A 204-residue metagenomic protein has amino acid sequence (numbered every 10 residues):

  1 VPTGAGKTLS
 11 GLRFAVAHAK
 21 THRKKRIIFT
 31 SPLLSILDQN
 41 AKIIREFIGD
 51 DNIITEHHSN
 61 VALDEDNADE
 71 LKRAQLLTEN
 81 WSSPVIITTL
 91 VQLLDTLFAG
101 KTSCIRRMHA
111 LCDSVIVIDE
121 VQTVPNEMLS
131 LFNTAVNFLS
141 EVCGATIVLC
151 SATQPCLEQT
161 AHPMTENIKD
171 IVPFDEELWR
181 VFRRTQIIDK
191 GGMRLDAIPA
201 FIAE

Functional and structural regions predicted by a protein language model:
V1-A15: Walker A/P-loop
K20-H22, I48-D50, L77-N80, M108-L111 (+2 more regions): Conserved catalytic network of the ASCE P-loop NTPase/AAA+ motor domain
K24-I48, H58-V61, C156: Conserved Walker A/P-loop ATP-binding site and its immediately adjacent core in helicase/helicase-like ATPase domains
R26, W81-I86, V91, C112-V115 (+1 more regions): Loop/turn-to-beta-strand initiation segments
L34-I36, V61-L63, V91-L94, T123 (+2 more regions): Conserved nucleotide-binding/hydrolysis micro-motifs of P-loop NTPases
D50-F98: Inter-Walker segment of RecA-like/P-loop motor cores
V91-L94, T102-V142: SF2 helicase catalytic motif II
C156-E204: Conserved interdomain linker/interface between the two RecA-like ATPase lobes of SF2 helicase motors
